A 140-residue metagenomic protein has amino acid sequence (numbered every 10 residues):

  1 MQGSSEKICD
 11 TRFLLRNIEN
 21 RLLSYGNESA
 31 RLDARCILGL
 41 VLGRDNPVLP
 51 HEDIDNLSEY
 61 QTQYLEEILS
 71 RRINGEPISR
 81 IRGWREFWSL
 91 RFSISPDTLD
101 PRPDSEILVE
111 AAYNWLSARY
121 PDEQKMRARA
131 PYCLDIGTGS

Functional and structural regions predicted by a protein language model:
M1-R12, A118, D122-A128: Short, Lys/Arg-enriched, disordered terminal segments
Q2-R85: N-terminal auxiliary segments of SAM/dcSAM-dependent transferases
H51-D53, Y60-S140: SAM-dependent Rossmann-like transferase core, predominantly class I methyltransferases with a strong bias toward
